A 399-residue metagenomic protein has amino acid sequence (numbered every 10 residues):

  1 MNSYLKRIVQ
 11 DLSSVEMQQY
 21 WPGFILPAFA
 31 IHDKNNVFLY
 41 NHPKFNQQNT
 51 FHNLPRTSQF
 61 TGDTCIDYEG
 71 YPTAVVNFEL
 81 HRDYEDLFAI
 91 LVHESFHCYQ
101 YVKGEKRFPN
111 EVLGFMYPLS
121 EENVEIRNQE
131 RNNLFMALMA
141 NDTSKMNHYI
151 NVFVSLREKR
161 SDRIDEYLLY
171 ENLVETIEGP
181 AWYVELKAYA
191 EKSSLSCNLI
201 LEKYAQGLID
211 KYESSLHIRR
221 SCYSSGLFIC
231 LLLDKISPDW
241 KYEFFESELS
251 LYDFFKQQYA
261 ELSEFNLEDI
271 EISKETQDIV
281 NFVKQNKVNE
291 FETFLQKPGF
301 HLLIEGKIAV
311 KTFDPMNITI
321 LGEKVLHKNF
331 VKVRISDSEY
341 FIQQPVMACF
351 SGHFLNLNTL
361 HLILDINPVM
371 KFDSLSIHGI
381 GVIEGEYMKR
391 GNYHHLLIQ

Functional and structural regions predicted by a protein language model:
M1-Q48, S336: N-terminal mature-domain "stem" immediately C-terminal to a signal peptide or N-terminal signal-anchor/transmembrane
R7-I8, Y242-Q399: Non-catalytic terminal regions of proteins
N35, V102-R157, Y167, E171-C197: Post-HExxH zinc-binding segment in Zn-dependent metallohydrolases
Q47-Y71: Catalytic zinc-binding patch centered on the HExxH motif and its immediate surroundings that defines zinc-dependent
I66-Y71, N147-D162, N198-G207: Active-site-adjacent bridging/hinge elements
V76-L91: Short pre-active-site segment immediately N-terminal to the catalytic Zn-binding motif
A89-V102: Active-site recognition of the HExxH zinc-binding catalytic motif
E166-S194, A205-E261: Active-site-proximal alpha-helical
